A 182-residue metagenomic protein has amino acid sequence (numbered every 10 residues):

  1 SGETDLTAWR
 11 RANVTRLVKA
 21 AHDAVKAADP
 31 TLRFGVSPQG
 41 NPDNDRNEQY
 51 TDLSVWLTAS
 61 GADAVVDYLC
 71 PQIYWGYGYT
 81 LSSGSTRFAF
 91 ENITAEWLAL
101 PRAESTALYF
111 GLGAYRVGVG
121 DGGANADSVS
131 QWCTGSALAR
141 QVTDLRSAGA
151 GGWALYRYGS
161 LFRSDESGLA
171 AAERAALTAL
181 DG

Functional and structural regions predicted by a protein language model:
S1-A62, W75: Polysaccharide-binding and catalytic clefts of secreted carbohydrate-active enzymes
L57-G182: Substrate-binding cleft of secreted/luminal carbohydrate-active enzymes
